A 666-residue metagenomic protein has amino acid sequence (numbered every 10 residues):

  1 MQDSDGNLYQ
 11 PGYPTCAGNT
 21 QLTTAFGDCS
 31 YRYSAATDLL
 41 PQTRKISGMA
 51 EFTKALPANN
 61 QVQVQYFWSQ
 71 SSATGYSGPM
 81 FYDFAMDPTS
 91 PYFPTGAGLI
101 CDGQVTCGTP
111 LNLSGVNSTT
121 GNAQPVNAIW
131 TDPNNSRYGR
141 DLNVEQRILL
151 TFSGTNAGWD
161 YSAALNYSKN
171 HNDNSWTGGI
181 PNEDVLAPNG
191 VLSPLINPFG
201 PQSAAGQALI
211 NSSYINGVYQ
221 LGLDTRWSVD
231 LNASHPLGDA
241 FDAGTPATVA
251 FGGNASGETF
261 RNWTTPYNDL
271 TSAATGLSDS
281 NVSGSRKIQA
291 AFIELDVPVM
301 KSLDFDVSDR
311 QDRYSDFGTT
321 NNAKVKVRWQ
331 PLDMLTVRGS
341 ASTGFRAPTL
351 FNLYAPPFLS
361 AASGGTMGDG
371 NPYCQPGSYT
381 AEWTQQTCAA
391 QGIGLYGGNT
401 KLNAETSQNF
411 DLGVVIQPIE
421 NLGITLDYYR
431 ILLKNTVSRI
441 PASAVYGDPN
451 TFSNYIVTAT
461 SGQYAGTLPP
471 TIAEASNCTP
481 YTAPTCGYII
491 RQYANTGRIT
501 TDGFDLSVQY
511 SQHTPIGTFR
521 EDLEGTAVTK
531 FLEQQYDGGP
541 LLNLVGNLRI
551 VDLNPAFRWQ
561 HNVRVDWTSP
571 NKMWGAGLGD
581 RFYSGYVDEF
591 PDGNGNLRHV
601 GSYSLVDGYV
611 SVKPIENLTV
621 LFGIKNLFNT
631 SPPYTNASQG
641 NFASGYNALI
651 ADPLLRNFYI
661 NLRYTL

Functional and structural regions predicted by a protein language model:
Q2-T43, M49, N59-I288, D316 (+5 more regions): Surface-exposed, low-complexity loop segments enriched in small/polar and acidic residues
I46-A50, Q146-L150, T225-L231, Q289-L295 (+7 more regions): Hydrophobic, lipid-facing positions within transmembrane beta-strands of outer-membrane proteins
F52-K54, G154-N156, H235-L237, I293-V297 (+8 more regions): Residue-level signature of outer-membrane beta-barrel architecture
T53, F67-S71, N166-N170, G252-E258 (+11 more regions): Outer-membrane beta-barrel pore domains and translocons
L56-N59, T155-D160, G238-T248, V299-L303 (+8 more regions): Short loop/turn motifs that connect adjacent beta-strands in outer-membrane beta-barrel proteins
V62-V64, Y161-A163, V229, A247-G253 (+14 more regions): Transmembrane beta-strands of outer-membrane beta-barrel proteins
S360, E521-K613, F628: C-terminal beta-barrel architecture of Gram-negative outer-membrane proteins
G423, K434-N435, T529-L532, R581-E589 (+1 more regions): C-terminal beta-signal and adjacent terminal beta-strands/loops of Gram-negative outer-membrane beta-barrel proteins
